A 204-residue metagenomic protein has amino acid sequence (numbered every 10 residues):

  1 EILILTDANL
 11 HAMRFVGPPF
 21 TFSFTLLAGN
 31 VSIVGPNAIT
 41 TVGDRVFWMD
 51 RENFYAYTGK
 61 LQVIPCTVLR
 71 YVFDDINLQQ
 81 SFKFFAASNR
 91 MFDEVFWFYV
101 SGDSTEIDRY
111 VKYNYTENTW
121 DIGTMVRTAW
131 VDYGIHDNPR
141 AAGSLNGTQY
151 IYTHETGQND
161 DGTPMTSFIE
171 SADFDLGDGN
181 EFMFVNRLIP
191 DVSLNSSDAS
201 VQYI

Functional and structural regions predicted by a protein language model:
I2-T6, F47-D50: Short beta-strand motif characteristic of blades in beta-propeller domains
L3-A28: Surface-exposed extracellular loop regions of Gram-negative outer-membrane beta-barrel proteins
L26-R45, R51-I204: Beta-sheet repeat architectures centered on beta-propellers
